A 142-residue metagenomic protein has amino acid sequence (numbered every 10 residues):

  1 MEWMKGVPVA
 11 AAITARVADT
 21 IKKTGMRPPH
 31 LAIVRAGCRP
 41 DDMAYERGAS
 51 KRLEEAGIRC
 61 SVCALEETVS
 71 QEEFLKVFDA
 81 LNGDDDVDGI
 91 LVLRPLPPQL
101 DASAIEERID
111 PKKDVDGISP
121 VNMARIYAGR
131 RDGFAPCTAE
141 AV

Functional and structural regions predicted by a protein language model:
M1-M26: Positively charged, low-complexity intrinsically disordered leader regions
W3, G89-A141: Anion-binding alpha/beta catalytic cores of soluble intermediary-metabolism enzymes, centered on
P28-C38: Short beta-strand segments enriched in small/hydrophobic residues
A36-C38, L65-E67, P95-P97, M123: Short, ordered loop/turn segments at secondary-structure junctions
A36-K51, D132-A141: Glycine-rich phosphate/diphosphate-binding loop of Rossmann-like nucleotide-binding domains
L53-T68: Short beta-strand elements in bilobed, periplasmic/extracellular small-molecule ligand-binding domains
E55-G57, A80-N82, I109-K112: Non-catalytic terminal and connector segments of soluble metabolic enzymes
E73-D85: Short, well-structured alpha-helical segments in soluble
